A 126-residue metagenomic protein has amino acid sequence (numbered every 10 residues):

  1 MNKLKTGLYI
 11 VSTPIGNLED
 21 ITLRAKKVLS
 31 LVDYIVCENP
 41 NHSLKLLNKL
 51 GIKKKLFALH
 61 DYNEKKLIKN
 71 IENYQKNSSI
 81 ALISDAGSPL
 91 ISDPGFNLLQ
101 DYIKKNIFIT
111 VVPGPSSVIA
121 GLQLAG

Functional and structural regions predicted by a protein language model:
M1-Y62: Glycine-rich, flexible N-terminal cofactor/catalytic loop recognition
T22-L23, I68-K69, S92-F96: Conserved strand-to-helix beginnings and helix N-cap segments that scaffold or border functional pockets
A25-L31, N70, Y74, L98-K105: Catalytic-core regions built around general acid/base machinery
H42-S43, L67, S117: Short phosphate-engaging motifs
K45, N70, A120, L124: Alpha-helical scaffold segments in soluble metabolic enzymes
I52, I71-N73, G126: Short low-complexity, flexible loop/linker segments enriched in glycine and/or proline with clustered acidic
Y62-I71: Glycine-rich, highly charged phosphate/nucleotide-binding loops
K76-G126: Short glycine-cluster motifs
